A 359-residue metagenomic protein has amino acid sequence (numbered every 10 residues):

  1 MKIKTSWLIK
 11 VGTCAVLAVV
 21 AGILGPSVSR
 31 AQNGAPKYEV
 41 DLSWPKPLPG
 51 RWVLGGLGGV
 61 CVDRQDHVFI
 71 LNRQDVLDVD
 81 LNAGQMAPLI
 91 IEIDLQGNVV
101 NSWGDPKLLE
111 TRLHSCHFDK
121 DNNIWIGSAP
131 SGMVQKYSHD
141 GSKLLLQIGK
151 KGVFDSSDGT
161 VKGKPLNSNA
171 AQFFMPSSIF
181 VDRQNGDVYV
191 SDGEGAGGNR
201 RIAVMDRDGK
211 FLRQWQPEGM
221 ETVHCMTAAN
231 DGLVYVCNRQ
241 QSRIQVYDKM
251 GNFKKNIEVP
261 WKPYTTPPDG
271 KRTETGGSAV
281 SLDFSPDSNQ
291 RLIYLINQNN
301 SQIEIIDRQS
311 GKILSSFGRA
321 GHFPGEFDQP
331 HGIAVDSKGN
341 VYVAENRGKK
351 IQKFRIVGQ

Functional and structural regions predicted by a protein language model:
M1-W7: N-terminal secretory signal peptides that target proteins for export/translocation
K4, G12, G25-S27: Intrinsically disordered, low-complexity segments
V11-I23: Bacterial N-terminal signal peptides
G22-Q359: Eukaryotic scaffold repeat domains enriched in small/polar residues
